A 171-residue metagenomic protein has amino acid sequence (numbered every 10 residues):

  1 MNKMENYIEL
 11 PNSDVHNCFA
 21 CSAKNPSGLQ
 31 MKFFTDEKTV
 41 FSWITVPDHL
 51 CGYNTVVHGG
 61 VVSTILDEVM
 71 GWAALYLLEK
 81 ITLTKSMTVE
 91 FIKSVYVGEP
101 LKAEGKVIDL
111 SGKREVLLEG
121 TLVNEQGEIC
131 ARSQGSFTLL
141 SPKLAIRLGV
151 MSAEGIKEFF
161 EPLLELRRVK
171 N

Functional and structural regions predicted by a protein language model:
M1-E9, Y96-V97, I108-N171: HotDog/MaoC-like acyl-thioester-processing domains
D14-V57: Catalytic strand-loop segment that frames the active site of acyl-thioester-processing enzymes
L29, K38, L83-K85, L101 (+2 more regions): Hydrophobic core residues within well-ordered beta-strands of beta-rich domains
S42, M87-F91, G105, G120 (+1 more regions): A structural signal for short, well-ordered beta-strand segments
G60: Active-site region of the double-stranded beta-helix
L66: Conserved active-site segments centered on acidic
V69-K102, I108: Hydrophobic beta-strand-centered segment that forms part of the acyl-chain substrate-binding groove
